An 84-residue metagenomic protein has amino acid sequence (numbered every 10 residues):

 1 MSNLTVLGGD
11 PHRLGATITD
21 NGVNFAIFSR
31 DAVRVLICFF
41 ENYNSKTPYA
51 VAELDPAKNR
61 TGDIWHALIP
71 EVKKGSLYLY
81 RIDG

Functional and structural regions predicted by a protein language model:
M1-V33: Non-catalytic, glycine-rich low-complexity segments
R30-G75, D83-G84: Aromatic- and glycine-rich beta-strand/loop motifs that create alpha-glucan
